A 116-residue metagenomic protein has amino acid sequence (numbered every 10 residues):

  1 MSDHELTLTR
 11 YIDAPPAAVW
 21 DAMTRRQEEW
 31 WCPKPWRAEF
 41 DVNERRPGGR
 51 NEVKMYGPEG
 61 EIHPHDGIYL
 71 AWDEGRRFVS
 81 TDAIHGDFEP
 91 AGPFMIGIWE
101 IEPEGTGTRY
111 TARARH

Functional and structural regions predicted by a protein language model:
M1-A38: Hydrophobic ligand-binding cavity/cleft-lining segments
S2, N43-R45, E59-H63, E89-P93 (+1 more regions): A generic structural micro-feature
E5, T81-H116: Beta-strand/loop substructures that line and gate deep hydrophobic ligand-binding cavities in soluble
L8-R10, F40-D41, H65-A71, F94-P103: Hydrophobic/aromatic beta-strand elements that line small-molecule binding cavities or substrate pockets in beta-rich
I12, M23, M55-G57, I84 (+1 more regions): Short beta-strand segments enriched in hydrophobic/aromatic residues within well-folded beta-rich domains
P15-A17, E44-R45, L70-R77, E100-R109: A short, structured loop/turn motif at beta-sheet edges
V19, M23, Q27, N51 (+3 more regions): Hydrophobic pocket/interface hotspot
E39-I84: Glycine-rich portal/gate segments that line the openings of hydrophobic small-molecule binding cavities
